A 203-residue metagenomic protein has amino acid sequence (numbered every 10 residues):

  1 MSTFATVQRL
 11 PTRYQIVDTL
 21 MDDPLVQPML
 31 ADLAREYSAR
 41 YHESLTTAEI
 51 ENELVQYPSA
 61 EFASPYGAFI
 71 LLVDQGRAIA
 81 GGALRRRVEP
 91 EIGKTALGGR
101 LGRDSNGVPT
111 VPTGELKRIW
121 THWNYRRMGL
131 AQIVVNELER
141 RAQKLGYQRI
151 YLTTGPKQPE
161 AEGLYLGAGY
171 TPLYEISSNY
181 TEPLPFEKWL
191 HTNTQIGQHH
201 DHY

Functional and structural regions predicted by a protein language model:
M1-S2, D104: Intrinsically disordered, low-complexity segments enriched in Ser/Pro/Gly/Ala and basic residues
S2-Q8, L184-Y203: Terminal substrate-recognition subdomain of acyl/acetyltransferases
P11-K117, H122-W123, V135-E137, R141 (+3 more regions): Acetyl-CoA-dependent GNAT
H42, K94-A96, M128, Y147-I150 (+2 more regions): Short linear functional motifs in flexible/disordered or boundary regions
V111-T113, R149, P183: A generic structural signal for beta-strand entry/edge sites
M128, Q132, K144, P156-Y174 (+1 more regions): Conserved active-site alpha-helix within GNAT-family acetyltransferase domains
V135, A142-T154: Conserved GNAT acetyl-CoA-binding A-motif
